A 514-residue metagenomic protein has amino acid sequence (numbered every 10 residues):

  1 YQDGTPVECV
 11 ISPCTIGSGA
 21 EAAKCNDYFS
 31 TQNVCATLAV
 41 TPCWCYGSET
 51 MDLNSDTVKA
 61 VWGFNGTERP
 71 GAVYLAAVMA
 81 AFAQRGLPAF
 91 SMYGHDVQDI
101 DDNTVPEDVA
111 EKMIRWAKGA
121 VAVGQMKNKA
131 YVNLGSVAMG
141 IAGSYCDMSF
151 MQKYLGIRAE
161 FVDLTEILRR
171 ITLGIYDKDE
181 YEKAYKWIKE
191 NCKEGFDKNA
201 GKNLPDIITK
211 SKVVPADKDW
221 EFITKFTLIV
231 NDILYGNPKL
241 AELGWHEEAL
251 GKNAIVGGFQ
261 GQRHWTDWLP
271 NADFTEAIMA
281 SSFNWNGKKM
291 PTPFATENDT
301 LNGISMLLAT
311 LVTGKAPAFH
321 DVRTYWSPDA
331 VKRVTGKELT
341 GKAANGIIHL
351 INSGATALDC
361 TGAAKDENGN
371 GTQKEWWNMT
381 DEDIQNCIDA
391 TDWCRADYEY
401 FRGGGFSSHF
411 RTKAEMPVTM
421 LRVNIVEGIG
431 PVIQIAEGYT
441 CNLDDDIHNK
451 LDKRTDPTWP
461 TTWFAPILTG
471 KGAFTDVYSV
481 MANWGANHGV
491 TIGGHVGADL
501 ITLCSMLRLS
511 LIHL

Functional and structural regions predicted by a protein language model:
Y1-T15, A89-G94, I157-V162: Short beta-strand elements in bilobed, periplasmic/extracellular small-molecule ligand-binding domains
Q2-V40, W44, M51, D56-V58 (+1 more regions): Alpha/propeptide regions of enzymes that mature by internal proteolysis
G4, W116-W268: A charged, amphipathic alpha-helical module
C14-K127, G140, N271: Cofactor- and metal-binding active-site motifs of prokaryotic enzymes that mediate redox/radical or nucleophilic
V61-A77, G86, E160, F274-L311 (+1 more regions): Catalytic or ion-translocation cores adjacent to nucleophile or general acid/base/metal-coordination motifs in diverse
F283-D445: C-terminal catalytic subdomain
G405-H495: C-terminal structured domain segments
I512-L514: Conserved small/polar residues in nucleotide/adenosyl-binding loops
